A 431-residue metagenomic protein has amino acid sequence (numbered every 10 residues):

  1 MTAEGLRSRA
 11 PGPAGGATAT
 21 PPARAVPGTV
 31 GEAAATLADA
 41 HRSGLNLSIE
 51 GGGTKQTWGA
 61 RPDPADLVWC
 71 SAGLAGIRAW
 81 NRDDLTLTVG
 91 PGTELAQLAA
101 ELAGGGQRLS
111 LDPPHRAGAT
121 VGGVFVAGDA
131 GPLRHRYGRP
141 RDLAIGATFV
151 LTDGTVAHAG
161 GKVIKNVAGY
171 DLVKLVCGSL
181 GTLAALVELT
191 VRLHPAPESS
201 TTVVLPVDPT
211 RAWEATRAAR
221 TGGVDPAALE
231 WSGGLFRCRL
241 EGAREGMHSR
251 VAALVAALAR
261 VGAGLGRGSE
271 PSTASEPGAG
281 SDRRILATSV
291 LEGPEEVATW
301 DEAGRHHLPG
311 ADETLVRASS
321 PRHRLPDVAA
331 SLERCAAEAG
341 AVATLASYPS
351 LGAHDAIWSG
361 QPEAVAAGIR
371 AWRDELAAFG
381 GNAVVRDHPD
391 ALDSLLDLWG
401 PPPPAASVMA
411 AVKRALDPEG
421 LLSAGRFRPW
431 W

Functional and structural regions predicted by a protein language model:
A3-L47, C70-A117, D129-K162, P195-L205: N-terminal glycine-rich flavin-associated loop
A3-T20, A259-E295: Intrinsically disordered, low-complexity terminal tails and inter-domain linkers enriched for S/T/G/P/D/E
I49-K55: Glycine-rich beta-strand-to-loop/alpha-helix junction loops that act as flexible
G59-D66, A72, R116, G233 (+2 more regions): Conserved glycine-rich FAD pyrophosphate-binding loop
A96-L98, T210-E214, E245-A253, R324-A330 (+1 more regions): Short, conserved charged micro-motifs
L111-D112, R116-L229, L235-F236: FAD-binding subdomain of flavoenzyme oxidoreductases
A215-G262, D282-V290: A conserved active-site cap/scaffold subdomain adjacent to cofactor or substrate pockets
